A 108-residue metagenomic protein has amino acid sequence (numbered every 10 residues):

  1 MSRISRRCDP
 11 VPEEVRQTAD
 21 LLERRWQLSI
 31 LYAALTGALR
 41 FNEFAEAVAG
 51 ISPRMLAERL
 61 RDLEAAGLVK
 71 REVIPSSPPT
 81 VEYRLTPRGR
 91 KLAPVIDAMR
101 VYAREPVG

Functional and structural regions predicted by a protein language model:
S2-R3, D9-P12, Y32, R84-G108: Amphipathic alpha-helical dimerization/coiled-coil segments that flank or bridge DNA-binding/regulatory modules
D9-M55, A66, P75-S77, E82 (+1 more regions): N-terminal helix-turn-helix DNA-binding core of bacterial DNA-binding proteins
R59: Residues within the DNA-recognition helix of helix-turn-helix
D62: Alpha-helical DNA-recognition elements
E72: Short beta-strand His + acidic residue motifs that chelate non-heme Fe in jelly-roll/DSBH and cupin folds
